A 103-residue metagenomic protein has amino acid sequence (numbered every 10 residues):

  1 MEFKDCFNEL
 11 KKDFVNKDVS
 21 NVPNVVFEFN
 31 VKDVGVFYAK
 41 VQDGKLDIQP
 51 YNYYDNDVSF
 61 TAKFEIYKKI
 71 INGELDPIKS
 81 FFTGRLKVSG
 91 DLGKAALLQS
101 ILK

Functional and structural regions predicted by a protein language model:
M1-K103: Feature captures hydrophobic
